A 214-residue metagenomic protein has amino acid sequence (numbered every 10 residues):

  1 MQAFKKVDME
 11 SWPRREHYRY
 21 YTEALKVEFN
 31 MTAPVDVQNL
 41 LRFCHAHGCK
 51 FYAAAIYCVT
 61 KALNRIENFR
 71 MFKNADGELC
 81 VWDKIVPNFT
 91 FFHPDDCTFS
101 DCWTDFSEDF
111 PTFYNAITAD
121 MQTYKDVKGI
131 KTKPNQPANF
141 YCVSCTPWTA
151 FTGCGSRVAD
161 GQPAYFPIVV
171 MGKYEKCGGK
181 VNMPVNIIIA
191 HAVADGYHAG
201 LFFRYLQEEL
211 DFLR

Functional and structural regions predicted by a protein language model:
M1-A24, Q38-F43, T60, N64 (+8 more regions): Domain-scale detector for complete catalytic domains at protein termini or as standalone homologs
M1-T32, K131, P137-N182: Flexible, Gly/Pro-enriched loop and linker segments at secondary-structure and domain junctions
A3-V7, T22-A54, F69-I85, S100 (+3 more regions): Gly/Ser/Thr-rich phosphate-binding loops and adjoining beta-strand/alpha-helix segments that form adenosine-phosphate
L40-E67, M183-F202: Acyl activation and transfer enzymes in specialized metabolism, enriched for ANL adenylate-forming modules
V81-K84, N88-D95: Short, charge-patterned binding micro-sites
H93-T149: Helical lid/core segments from catalytic subdomains that handle acyl or acyl-like groups
D101-C102, T112, F151, Q162-Y165 (+1 more regions): Intrinsically disordered, low-complexity linker/stalk segments enriched in A/P/T/S
T123, P163-R214: Active-site-proximal acidic secondary-structure segment that organizes catalysis
